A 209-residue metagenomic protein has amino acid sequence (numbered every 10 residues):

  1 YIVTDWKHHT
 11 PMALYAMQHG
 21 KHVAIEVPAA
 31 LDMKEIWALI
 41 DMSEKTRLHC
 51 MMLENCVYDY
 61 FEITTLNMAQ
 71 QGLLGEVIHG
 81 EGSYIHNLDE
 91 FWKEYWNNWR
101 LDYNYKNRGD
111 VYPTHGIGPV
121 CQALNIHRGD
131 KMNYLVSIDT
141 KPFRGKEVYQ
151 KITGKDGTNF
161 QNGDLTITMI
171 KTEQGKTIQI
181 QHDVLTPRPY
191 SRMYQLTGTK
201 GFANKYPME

Functional and structural regions predicted by a protein language model:
Y1: N-terminal Rossmann-like NAD(P) cofactor-binding module of classical short-chain dehydrogenase/reductase
T4-D5, H182: Short glycine-/small-residue-rich Rossmann-like dinucleotide-binding loops
D5-W6, T10-Y58, G72: Beta-strand-loop-alpha-helix segment that lines the small-molecule cofactor/substrate pocket of alpha/beta enzymes
T46-H49, C56-F160: Predominantly a Rossmann-like dinucleotide-binding segment in NAD(P)-dependent oxidoreductases
D156-G163, E173-E209: NAD(P)-dinucleotide binding in Rossmann-like oxidoreductases
